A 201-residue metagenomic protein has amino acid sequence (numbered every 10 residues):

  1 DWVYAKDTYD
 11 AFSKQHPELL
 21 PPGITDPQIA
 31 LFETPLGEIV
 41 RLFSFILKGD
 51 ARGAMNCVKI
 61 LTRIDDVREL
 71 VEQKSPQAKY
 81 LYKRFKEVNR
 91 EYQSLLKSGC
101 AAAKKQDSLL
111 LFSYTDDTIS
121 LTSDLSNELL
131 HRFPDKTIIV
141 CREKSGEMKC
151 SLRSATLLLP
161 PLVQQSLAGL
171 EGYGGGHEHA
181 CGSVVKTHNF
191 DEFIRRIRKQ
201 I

Functional and structural regions predicted by a protein language model:
D1-K105, T115-D116, R132: A structured phosphate/pyrophosphate-recognition subdomain
A11-E18, S108-I201: Glycine-rich, acidic loop segments that terminate in or are immediately followed by a histidine
